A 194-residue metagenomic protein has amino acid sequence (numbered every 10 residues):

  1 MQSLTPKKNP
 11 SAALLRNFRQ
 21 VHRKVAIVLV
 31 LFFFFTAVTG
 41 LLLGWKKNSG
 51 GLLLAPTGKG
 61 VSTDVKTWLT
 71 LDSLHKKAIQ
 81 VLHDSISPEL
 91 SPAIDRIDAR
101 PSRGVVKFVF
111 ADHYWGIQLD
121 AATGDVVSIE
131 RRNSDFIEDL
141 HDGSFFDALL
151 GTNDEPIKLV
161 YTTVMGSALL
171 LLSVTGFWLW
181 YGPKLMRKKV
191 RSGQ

Functional and structural regions predicted by a protein language model:
M1-G193: Conserved histidines in hydrophobic membrane contexts and catalytic metal-binding motifs
